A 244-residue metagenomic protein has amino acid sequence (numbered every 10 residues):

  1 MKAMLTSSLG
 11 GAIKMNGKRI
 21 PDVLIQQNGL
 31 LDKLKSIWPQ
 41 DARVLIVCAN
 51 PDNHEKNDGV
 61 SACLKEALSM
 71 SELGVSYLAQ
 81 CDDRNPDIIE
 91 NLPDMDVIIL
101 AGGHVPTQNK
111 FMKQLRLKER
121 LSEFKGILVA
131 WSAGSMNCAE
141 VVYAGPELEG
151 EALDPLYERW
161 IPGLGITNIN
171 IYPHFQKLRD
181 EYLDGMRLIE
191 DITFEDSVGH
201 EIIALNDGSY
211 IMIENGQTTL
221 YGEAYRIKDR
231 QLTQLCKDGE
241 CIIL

Functional and structural regions predicted by a protein language model:
M1-Q40, A144, L148-L244: C-terminal and late-domain segments of enzyme folds
L5, V97-A101, V129-A130, N170-I171: Structural motif
V23-N91: ATP/NTP phosphate-donor binding region
R43, D96-V97: Structural motif
N91, Q114-G126: Catalytic-core regions built around general acid/base machinery
P93-D94, I166: Alpha-helix C-terminal capping/helix-to-coil transition sites in glycosyltransferase folds
L100-A101, S122-V141: Catalytic nucleophile loop
V105-Q114: Glycine/threonine-rich flexible loop motifs
